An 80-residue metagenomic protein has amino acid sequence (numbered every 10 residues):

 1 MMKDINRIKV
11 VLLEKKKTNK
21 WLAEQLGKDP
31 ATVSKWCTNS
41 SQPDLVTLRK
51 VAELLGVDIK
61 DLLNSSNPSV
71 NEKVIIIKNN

Functional and structural regions predicted by a protein language model:
M1-T18: A short, Lys/Arg-rich alpha-helix, primarily the initiator
V10, L63-N80: Short, charged recognition helix plus adjacent turn of helix-turn-helix-like nucleic-acid-binding domains
N19, P30, L45-L48: Helix-turn-helix DNA-binding elements, focusing on the entry/boundary residues of the two helices that contact DNA
L22-A23: Short alpha-helical "recognition helix" segments of helix-turn-helix
G27-P43: Recognition helix of helix-turn-helix/homeodomain-like DNA-binding domains that insert into the DNA major groove
C37, L55, L63-S66: DNA major-groove recognition helix of helix-turn-helix
V46-D61: DNA major-groove recognition helix of helix-turn-helix/homeodomain DNA-binding modules
